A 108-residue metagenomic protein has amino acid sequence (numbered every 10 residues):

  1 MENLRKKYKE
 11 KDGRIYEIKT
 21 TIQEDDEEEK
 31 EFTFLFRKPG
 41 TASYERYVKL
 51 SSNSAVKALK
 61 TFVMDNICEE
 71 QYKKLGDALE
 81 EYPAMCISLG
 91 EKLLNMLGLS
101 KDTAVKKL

Functional and structural regions predicted by a protein language model:
M1-Y44, L108: Short, charged/polar N-terminal "headpieces" of proteins
E28-L108: Short, surface-exposed, charged amphipathic helix/loop patches that serve as local interaction elements
